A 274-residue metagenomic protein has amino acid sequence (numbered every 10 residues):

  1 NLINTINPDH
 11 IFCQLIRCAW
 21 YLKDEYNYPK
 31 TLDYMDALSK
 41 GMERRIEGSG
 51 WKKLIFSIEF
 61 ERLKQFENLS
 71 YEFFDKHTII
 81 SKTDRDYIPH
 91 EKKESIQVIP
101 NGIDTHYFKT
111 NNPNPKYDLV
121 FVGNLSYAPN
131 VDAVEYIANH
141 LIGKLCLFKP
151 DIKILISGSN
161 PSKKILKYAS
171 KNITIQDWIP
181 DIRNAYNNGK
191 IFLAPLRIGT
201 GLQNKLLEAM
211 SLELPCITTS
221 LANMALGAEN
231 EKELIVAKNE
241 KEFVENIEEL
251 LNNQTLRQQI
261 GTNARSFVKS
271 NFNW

Functional and structural regions predicted by a protein language model:
N1, K30-N68, N124: Acceptor-binding helix/loop patch of EC 2.4 sugar-transfer enzymes, predominantly nucleotide-sugar-dependent
A19-L22, K64-S95, K163: A short, active-site helix/loop in glycosyltransferases that binds the activated sugar's phosphate group
D75, N187-G201, L212-P215: Acidic donor-binding loop of glycosyltransferase active sites
V98-N188: Conserved catalytic-core segment of nucleotide-activated headgroup transferases in glycan assembly
K205-E208, P215-T219: Short hydrophobic beta-strand element within catalytic cores of glycosyltransferases and related nucleotide-activated
S220-E231, I235-V236: Short acidic/histidine- and often glycine-rich active-site loop of Leloir-type glycosyltransferases that engages
L234-K241, E249-T255: Conserved acidic donor-binding segment of nucleotide-sugar-dependent glycosyltransferases
E249, L256-S270: A short, well-ordered alpha-helix in the C-terminal region of glycosyltransferases
